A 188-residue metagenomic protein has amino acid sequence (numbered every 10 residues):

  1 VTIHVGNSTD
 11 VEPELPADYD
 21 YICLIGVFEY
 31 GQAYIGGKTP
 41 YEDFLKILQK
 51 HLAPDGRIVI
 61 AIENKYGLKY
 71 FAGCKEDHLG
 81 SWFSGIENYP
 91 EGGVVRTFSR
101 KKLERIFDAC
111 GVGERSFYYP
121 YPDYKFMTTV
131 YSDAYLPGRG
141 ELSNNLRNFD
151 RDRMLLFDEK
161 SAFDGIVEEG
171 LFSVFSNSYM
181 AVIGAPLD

Functional and structural regions predicted by a protein language model:
V1-D10: Conserved SAM-binding strand-loop segment of SAM-dependent methyltransferases
P13-I22: A short acidic, Gly/Pro-enriched loop at the edge of an enzyme's catalytic core that lines a small-molecule cofactor
I25-F28: Residues lining the SAM
G37-R57: A short glycine-rich, Lys/Arg-flanked "PGG" loop and its adjoining helix->strand segment in the class I
R57-F83: Conserved class I S-adenosyl-L-methionine
G92-Y119: Short alpha-helix
E114-D152: Conserved catalytic loop of SAM-dependent methyltransferase domains
D133-P137, L171-D188: Core SAM-dependent methyltransferase catalytic element
